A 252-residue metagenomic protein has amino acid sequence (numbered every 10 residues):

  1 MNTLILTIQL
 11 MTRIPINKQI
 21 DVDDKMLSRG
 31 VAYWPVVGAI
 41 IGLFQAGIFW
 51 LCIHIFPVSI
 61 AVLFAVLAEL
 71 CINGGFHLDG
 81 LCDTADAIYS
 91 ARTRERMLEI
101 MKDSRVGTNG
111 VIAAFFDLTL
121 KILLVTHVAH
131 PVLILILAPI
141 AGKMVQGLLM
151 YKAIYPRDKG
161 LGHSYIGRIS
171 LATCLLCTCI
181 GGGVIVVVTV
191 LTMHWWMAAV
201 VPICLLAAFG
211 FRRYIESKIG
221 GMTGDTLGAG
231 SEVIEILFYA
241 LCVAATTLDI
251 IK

Functional and structural regions predicted by a protein language model:
M1-G74, R92-L98, D103-K252: Hydrophobic alpha-helical transmembrane segments
H77: Histidine-centered active-site/metal-ligand motif
